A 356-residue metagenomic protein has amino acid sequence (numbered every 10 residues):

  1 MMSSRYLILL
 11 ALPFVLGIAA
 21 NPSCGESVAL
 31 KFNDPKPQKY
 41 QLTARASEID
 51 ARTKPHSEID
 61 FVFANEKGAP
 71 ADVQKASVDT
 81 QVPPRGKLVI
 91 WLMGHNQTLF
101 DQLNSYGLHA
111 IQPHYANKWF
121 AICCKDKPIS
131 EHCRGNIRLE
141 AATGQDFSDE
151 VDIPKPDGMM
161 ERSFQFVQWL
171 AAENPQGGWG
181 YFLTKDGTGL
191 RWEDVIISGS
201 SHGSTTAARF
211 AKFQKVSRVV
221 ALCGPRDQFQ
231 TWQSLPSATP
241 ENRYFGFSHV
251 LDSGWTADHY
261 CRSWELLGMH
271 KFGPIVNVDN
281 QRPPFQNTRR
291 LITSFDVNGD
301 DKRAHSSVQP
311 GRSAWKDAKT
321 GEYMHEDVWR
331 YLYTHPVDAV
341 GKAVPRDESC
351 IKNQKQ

Functional and structural regions predicted by a protein language model:
L9-G17: Bacterial N-terminal signal peptides
S27-T80: N-terminal cap/lid segment of alpha/beta-hydrolase-fold proteins
R85-G94: Short beta-strand element of the alpha/beta-hydrolase
G107-C124: Conserved alpha/beta-hydrolase
H132-G187: Alpha/beta-hydrolase active-site loop
K185-G199: Alpha/beta-hydrolase fold nucleophile elbow
S198-G203, A207: Gly/Ala-rich beta-loop-alpha elbow adjacent to hydrolase catalytic centers
S217-Q309, S313-A314: The feature captures the conserved acid-bearing segment of alpha/beta-hydrolase catalytic domains
